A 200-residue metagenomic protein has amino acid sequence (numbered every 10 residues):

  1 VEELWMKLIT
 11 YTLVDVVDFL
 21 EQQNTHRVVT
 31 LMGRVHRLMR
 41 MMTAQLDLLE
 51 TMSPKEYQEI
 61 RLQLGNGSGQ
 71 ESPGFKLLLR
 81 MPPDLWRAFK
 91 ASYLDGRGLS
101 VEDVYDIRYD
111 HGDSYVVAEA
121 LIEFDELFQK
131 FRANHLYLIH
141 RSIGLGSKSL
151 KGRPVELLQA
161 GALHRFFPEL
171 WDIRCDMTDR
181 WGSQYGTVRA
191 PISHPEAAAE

Functional and structural regions predicted by a protein language model:
E2-E200: Surface-exposed peri-terminal alpha-helical interaction modules
